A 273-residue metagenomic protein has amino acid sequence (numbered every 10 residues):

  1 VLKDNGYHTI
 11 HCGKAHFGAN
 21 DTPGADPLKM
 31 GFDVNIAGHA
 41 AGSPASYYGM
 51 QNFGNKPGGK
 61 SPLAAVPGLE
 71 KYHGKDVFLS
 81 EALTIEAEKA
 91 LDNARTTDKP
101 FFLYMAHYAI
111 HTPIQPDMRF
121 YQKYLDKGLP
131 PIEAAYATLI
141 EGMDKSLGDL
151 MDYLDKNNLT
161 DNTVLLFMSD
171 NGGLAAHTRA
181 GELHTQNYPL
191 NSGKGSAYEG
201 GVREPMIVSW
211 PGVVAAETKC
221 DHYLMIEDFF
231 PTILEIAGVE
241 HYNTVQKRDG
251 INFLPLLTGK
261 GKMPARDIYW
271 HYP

Functional and structural regions predicted by a protein language model:
V1-P273: Formylglycine-dependent sulfatase
